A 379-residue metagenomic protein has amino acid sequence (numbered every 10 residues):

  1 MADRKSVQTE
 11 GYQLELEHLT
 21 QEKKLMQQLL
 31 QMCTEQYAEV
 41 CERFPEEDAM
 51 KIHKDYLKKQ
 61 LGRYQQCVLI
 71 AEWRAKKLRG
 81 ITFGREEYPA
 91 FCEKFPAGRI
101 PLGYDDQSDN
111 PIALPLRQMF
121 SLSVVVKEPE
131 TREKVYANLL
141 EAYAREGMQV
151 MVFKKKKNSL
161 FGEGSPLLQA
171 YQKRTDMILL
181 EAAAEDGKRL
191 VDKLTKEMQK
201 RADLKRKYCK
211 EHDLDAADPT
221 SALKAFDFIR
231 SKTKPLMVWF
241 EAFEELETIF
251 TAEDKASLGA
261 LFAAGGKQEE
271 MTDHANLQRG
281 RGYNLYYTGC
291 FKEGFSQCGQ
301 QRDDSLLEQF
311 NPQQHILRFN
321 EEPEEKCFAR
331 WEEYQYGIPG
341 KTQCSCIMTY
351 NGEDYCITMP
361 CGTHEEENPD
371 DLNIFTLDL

Functional and structural regions predicted by a protein language model:
M1-H18, E35: Acidic, low-complexity intrinsically disordered segments
R4, T9, K23, Y37 (+6 more regions): P-loop NTPase catalytic phosphate-binding loop
Y12, L19, L25, E42 (+2 more regions): Long, basic/Gly/Ser/Thr-rich N-terminal segments that mediate initial subcellular attachment or targeting
E15-H18, E22-Y37: Short amphipathic alpha-helical heptad-repeat segments
L29-H53: Short E/K-rich amphipathic alpha-helical oligomerization segments
I52-E72: Short, charge-rich amphipathic interface segments used for partner binding and complex assembly
A202-R206, D213-M237, E253-F262, S305-Q309 (+1 more regions): P-loop NTPase motor core of the ASCE superfamily
Y283, F295-C298, D303, P312 (+1 more regions): Peripheral, non-AAA+ core regions of ATP-driven protein-machinery
